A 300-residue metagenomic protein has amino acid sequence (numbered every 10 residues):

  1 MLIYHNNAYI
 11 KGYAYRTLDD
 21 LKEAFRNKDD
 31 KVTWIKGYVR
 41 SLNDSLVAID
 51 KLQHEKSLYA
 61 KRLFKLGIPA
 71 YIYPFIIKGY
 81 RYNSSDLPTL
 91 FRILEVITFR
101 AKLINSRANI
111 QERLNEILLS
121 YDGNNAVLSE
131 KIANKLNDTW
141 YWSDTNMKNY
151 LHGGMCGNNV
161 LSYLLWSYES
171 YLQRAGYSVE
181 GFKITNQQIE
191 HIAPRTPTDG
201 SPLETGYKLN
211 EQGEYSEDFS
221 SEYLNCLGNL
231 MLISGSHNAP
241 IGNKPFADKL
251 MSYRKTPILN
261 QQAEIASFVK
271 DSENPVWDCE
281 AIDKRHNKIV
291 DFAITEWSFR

Functional and structural regions predicted by a protein language model:
M1, M251-R300: Structural secondary-structure packing elements that flank or coincide with functional cores
M1-W166, V269-E273: A cross-family structural signal marking well-folded subdomains
Y59, I77, G213-E217, L224 (+2 more regions): A near-ubiquitous, low-amplitude feature marking generic local secondary-structure context
Y73, I77, F91, E95 (+4 more regions): Short, well-ordered alpha-helical packing segments
G79, R92, S106-L114, G181 (+7 more regions): Generic preference for flexible, low-structure residues
N83-S84, T98-N105, T196, H237-I241 (+1 more regions): A generic secondary-structure signal for well-formed alpha-helical elements
D122-Q261, I289: Betabetaalpha-Me/HNH-type nuclease active-site subdomain
